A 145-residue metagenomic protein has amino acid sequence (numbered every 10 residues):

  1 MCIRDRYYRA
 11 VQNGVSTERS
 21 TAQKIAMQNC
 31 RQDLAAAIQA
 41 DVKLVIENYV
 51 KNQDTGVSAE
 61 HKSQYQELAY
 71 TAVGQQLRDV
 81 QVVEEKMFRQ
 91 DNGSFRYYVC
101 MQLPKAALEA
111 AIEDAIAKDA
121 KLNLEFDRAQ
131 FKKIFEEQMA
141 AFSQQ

Functional and structural regions predicted by a protein language model:
R4-Q145: Domain-level marker for long, solvent-exposed, non-transmembrane regions
